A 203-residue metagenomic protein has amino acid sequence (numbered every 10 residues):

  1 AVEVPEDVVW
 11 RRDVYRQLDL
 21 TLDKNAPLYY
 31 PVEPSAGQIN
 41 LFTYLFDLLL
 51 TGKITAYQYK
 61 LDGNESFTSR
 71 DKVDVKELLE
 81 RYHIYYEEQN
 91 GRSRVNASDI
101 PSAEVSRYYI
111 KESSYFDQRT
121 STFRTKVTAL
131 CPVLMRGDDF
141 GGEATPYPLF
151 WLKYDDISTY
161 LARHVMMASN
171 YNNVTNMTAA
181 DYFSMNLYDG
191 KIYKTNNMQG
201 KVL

Functional and structural regions predicted by a protein language model:
A1-R119, G137, D156-L203: A domain-level signal for the mature, folded cores of soluble proteins
A103-V105, T125-V127, Y147-L149: Extracytoplasmic
K111, C131, K153: Residues in well-ordered beta-strands of folded domains
T122, V127-G137, A144: Extended serine/threonine-enriched, polar tracts that run as long, contiguous segments within proteins
F140-D156: Short linear, low-complexity motifs centered on an aromatic residue
